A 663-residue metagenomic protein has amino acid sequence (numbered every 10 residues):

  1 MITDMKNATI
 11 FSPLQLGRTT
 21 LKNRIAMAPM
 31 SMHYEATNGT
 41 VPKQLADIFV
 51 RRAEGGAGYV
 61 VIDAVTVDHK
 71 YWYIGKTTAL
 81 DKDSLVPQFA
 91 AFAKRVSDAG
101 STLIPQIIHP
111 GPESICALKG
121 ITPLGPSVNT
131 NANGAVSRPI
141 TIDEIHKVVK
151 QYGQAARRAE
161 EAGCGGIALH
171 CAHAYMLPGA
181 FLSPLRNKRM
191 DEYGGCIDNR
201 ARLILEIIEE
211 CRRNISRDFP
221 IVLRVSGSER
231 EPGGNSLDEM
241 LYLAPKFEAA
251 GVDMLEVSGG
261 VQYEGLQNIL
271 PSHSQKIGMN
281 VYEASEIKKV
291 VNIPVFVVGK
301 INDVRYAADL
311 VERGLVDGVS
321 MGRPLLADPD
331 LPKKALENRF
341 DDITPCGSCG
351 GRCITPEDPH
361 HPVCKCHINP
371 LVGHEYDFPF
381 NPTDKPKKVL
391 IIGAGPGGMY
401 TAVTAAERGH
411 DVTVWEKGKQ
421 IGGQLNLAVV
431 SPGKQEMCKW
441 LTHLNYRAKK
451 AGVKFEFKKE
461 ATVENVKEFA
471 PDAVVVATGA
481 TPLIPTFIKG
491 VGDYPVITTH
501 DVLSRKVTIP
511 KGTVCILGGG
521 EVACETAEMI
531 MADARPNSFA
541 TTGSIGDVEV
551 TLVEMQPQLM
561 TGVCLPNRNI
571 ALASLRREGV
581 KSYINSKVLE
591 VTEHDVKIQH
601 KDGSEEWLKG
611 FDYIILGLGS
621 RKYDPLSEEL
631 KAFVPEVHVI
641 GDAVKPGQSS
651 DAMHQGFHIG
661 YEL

Functional and structural regions predicted by a protein language model:
M1-I392, P396, T401-E407, V412 (+2 more regions): Flavin-dependent oxidoreductase catalytic cores
G58, G165, D253, D317 (+4 more regions): Conserved acidic residues
Q267-H273, P294, D317, L425-G433 (+2 more regions): Short beta-alpha connecting loops at secondary-structure transitions that line or flank enzyme active sites
V291, G314-L315, A451, V491-G492 (+3 more regions): Short, structured coil segments at secondary-structure junctions
P386-V414, E456-A470, T478-I488, G492-V563 (+1 more regions): Rossmann-like dinucleotide/flavin-binding elements
D411-K450, A527-S586, V644-G647: Rossmann-like dinucleotide-binding cores of NAD(P)H-dependent redox enzymes
